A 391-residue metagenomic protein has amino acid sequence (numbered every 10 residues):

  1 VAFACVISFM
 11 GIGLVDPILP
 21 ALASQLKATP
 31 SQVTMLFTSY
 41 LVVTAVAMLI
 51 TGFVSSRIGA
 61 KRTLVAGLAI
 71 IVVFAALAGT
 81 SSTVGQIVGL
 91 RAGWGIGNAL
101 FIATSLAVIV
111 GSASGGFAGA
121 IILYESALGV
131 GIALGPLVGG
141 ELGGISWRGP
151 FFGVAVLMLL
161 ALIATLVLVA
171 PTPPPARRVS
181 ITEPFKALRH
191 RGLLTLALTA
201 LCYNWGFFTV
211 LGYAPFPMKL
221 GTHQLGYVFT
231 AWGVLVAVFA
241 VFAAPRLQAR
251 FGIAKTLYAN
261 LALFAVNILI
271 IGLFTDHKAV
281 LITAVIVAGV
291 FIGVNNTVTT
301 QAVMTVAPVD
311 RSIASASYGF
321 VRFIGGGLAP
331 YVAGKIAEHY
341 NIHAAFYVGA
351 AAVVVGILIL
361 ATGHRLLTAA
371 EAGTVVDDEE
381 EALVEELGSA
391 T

Functional and structural regions predicted by a protein language model:
K27, G59, T80-Q86, S114 (+1 more regions): Helix-breaking motifs and short loop linkers at transmembrane-helix boundaries and internal kinks in secondary membrane
A45-S82: Conserved MFS/SLC helix-loop-helix module at the cytosolic interface between two early adjacent transmembrane helices
M48-G59, F239-I253, A337: Helix-to-loop junctions at the C-terminal end of transmembrane segments in multipass secondary transporters
L90-V130: Cytoplasmic helix-loop-helix junction between adjacent transmembrane helices in 12-TM secondary transporters
I122-L166: Helix-loop-helix hairpin linking two adjacent transmembrane segments in secondary transporters
A155-P174, I359-H364: C-terminal membrane-cytosol helix-exit motif in multi-pass small-molecule transporters
A170-A197, E380: Juxtamembrane intracellular "pre-TM" segments in multi-pass secondary transporters
A254-T299: C-terminal transmembrane helical hairpin of 12-TM major facilitator-type secondary transporters
